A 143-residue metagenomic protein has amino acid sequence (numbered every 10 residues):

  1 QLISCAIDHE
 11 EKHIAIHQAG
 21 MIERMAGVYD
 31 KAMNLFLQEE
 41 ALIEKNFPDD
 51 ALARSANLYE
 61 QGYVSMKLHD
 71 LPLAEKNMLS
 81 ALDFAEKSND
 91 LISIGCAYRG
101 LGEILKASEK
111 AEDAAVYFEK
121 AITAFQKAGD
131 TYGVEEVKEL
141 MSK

Functional and structural regions predicted by a protein language model:
Q1-I14, I22, G27: Short intrinsically disordered, low-complexity coil segments enriched in acidic
Q1-S4, L37-K45, S80-D90, I122-A124 (+1 more regions): Amphipathic alpha-helical segments of tetratricopeptide repeats
H9, P48-A51, L91, A111 (+1 more regions): Inter-repeat boundary and helix-capping residues of tandem alpha-helical solenoids
K12-E23, L35, L42, R54-S65 (+7 more regions): TPR/Sel1-like alpha-solenoid repeat signature
G27-D30, S88, G102, E119: Compositionally biased, low-complexity segments enriched in small residues
